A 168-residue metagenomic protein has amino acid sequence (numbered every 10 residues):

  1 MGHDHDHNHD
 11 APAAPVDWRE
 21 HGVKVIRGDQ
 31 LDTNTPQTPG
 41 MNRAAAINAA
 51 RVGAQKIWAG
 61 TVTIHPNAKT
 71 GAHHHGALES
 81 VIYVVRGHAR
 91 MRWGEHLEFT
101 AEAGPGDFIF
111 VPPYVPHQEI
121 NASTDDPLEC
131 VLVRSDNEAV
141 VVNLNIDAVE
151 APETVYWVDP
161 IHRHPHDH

Functional and structural regions predicted by a protein language model:
M1-K56, G71, V141-H168: A short, N-terminal "cap"/entry segment at the start of jelly-roll beta-barrel domains of the cupin/DSBH fold
R51-Q55, H65-K69, R86-R90, A139: Short, charged/polar surface micro-motifs in flexible loops or helix N-caps
R51-V52, A77, H96, T124-D125: Short strand-connecting beta-turns/loops that link adjacent beta-strands
Q55-I57, H75, A103, A122-T124: Short glycine/proline-enriched turns and hinge-like loops at secondary-structure junctions
A59-V62, V81, F110, D125-N143: A short hydrophobic beta-strand segment most commonly corresponding to one strand of the jelly-roll/cupin
H65-N67, W93, A103-S123, V133-S135: Conserved metal-binding segment of the jelly-roll/cupin
K69, L78-P105, V115: A short beta-strand-loop-beta hairpin characteristic of the jelly-roll/cupin
E98-F99, I120-L128: Short conserved catalytic/interaction loops centered on acidic-Pro-aromatic/His motifs
